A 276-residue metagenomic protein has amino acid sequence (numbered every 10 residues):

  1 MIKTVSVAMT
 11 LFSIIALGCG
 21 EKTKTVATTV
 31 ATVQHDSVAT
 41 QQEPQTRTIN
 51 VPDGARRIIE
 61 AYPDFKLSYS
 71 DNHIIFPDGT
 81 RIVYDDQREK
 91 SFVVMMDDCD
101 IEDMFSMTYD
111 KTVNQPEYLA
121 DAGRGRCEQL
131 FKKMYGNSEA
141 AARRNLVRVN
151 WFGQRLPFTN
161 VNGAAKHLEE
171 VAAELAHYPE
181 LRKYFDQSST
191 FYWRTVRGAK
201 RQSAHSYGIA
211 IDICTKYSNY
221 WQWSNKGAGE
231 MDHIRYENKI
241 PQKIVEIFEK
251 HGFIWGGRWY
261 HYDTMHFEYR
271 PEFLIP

Functional and structural regions predicted by a protein language model:
M1, S13-I14: Generic short N-terminal amphipathic or hydrophobic helices
M1-V7: Bacterial N-terminal signal peptides that target proteins for export
V7-S13: Hydrophobic helical h-region of N-terminal Sec-dependent signal peptides in bacterial secretory/periplasmic proteins
L17-G18: C-terminal motif of bacterial Sec signal peptides marking the signal peptidase cleavage site
K22-S37: Short, low-complexity, disordered segments immediately C-terminal to signal peptides in bacterial exported proteins
Q42: Cationic, low-complexity basic patches in intrinsically disordered or flexible, solvent-exposed regions
R47-W259: Cell-envelope/glycan interface and biosynthesis
H251-P276: A cross-kingdom marker for long, charged
